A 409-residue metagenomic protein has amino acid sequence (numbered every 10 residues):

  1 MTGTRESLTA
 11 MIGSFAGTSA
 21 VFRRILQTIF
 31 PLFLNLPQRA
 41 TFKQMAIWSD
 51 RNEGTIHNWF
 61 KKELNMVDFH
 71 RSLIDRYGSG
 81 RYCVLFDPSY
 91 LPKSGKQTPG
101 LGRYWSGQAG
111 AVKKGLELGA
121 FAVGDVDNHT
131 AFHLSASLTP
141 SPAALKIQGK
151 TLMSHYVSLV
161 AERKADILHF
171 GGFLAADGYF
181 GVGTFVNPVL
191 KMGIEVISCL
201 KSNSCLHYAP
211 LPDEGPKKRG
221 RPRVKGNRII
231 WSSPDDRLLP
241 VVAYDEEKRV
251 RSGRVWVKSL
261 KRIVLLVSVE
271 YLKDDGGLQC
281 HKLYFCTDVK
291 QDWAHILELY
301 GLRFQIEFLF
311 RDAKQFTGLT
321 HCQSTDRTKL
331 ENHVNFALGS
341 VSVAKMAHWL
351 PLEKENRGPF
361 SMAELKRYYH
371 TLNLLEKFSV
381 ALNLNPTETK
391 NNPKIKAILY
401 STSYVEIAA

Functional and structural regions predicted by a protein language model:
M1-E63: Gly/serine-rich nucleotide phosphate-binding loop at the start of the catalytic core of nucleotide/ADP-ribose-handling
M1-F15, P31, L36, K93 (+2 more regions): Single, function-defining residue in the core of a domain
S19-I25, A109-K114, S324-V334: Structural motif
L34, N58-K62, I74-D75, S106-A111 (+3 more regions): Short secondary-structure transition/capping motifs
F42, I56-W59, L101, L118-G119 (+2 more regions): Long, contiguous hydrophobic alpha-helical segments, chiefly transmembrane helices and signal peptides
T55-W59, D68-G78, S154-L159, G171: Hydrophobic, well-ordered secondary-structure segments that either form specific early membrane-associated helices used
K61-T130, R251-V255: Active-site-proximal, Lys/Arg-enriched surface segment that forms a nucleic-acid-binding/basic interface patch
